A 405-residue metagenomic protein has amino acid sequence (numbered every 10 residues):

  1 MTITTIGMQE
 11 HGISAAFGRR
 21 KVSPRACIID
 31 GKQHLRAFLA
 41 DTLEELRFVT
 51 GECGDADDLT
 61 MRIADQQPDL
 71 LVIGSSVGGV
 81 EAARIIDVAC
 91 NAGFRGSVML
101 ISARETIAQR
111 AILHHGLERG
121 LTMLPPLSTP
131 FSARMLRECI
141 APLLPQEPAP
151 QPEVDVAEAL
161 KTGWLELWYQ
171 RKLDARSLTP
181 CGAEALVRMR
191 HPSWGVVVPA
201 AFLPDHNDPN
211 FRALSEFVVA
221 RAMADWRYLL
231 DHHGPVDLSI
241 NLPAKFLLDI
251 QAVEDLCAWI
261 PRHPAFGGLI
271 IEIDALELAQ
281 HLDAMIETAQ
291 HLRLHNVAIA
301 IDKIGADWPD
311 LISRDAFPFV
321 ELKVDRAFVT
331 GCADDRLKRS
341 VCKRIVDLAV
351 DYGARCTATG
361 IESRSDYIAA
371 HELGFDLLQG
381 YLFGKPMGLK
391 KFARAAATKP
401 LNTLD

Functional and structural regions predicted by a protein language model:
T2-S23, K32, A37, S75-V77 (+6 more regions): EAL-family c-di-GMP phosphodiesterase catalytic domain
I6-F17, P145-E166, N402-D405: CheY-like receiver
A15, G31-G54, L292: Two-component/phosphorelay signaling modules centered on CheY-like receiver
A26-D30, C53, L71: Conserved sequence signature across two-component system core domains
E52-L70: Acidic, metal-coordinating helix/loop segments flanking the phosphotransfer/catalytic sites of two-component signaling
Q67-D69, A92-M99, T122-M123, A213 (+2 more regions): His-Asp phosphorelay/catalytic-motif detector in bacterial-type signaling
D69-G96, S102-A111, K338, C342: Conserved phosphotransfer microenvironments
E153-P264: Bacterial c-di-GMP phosphodiesterase EAL domain
